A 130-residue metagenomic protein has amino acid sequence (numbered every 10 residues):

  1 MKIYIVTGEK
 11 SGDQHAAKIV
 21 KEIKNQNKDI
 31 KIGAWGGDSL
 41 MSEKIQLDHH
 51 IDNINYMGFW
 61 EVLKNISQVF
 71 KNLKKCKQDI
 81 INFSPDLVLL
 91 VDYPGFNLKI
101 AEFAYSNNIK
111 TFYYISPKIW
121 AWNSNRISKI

Functional and structural regions predicted by a protein language model:
M1: Nucleotide donor/acceptor-binding cores
Y4-I130: Active-site and donor-binding regions of nucleotide-sugar-utilizing enzymes
